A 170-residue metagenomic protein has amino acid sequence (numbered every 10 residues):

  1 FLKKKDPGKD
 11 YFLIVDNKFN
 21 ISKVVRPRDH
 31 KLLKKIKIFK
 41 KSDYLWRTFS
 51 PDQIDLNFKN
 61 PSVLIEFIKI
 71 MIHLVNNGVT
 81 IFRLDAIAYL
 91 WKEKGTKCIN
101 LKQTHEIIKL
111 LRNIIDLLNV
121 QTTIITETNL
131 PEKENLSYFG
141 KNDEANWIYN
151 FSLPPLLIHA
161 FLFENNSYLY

Functional and structural regions predicted by a protein language model:
F1-T96, H105-Y170: Alpha-amylase-like alpha-glycosidases and glucanotransferases acting on alpha-linked glucans and related
C98-N100: Short, contiguous acidic/charged loop-to-helix segments that flank catalytic cores in large enzymes
